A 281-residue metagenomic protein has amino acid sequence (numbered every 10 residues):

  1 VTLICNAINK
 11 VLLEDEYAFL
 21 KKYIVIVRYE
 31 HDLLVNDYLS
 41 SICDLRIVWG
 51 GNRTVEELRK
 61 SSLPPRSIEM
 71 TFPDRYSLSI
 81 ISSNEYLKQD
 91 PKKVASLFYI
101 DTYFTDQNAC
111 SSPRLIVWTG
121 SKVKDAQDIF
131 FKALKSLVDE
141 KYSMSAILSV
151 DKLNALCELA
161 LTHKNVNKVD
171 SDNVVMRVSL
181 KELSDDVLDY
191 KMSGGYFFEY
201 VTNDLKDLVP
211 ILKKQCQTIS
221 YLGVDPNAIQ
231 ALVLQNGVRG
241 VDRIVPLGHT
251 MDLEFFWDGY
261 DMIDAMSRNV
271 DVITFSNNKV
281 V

Functional and structural regions predicted by a protein language model:
V1-D15: Conserved small-residue-rich beta-alpha loop and adjacent elements that most often cradle the phosphate/pyrophosphate
T2-I4, L34-L39, I68-P73, S171-S179 (+1 more regions): Short low-complexity stretches enriched in small and charged residues
L3, R53, Q89, K93 (+3 more regions): Conserved active-site and cofactor/substrate-binding residues in soluble primary-metabolism enzymes
I4-C5, L58-R59, A231: A short acidic (Asp/Glu
D15, W49-E56, N84-P91, T162-V169 (+2 more regions): Short, mixed-charge, low-aromatic patches
E16-S121, G248, F256-V280: Conserved NAD(P)+-binding/catalytic subdomain of aldehyde/semialdehyde dehydrogenases
F104-S220, N227-T274: NAD(P)-dependent aldehyde/semialdehyde dehydrogenase
